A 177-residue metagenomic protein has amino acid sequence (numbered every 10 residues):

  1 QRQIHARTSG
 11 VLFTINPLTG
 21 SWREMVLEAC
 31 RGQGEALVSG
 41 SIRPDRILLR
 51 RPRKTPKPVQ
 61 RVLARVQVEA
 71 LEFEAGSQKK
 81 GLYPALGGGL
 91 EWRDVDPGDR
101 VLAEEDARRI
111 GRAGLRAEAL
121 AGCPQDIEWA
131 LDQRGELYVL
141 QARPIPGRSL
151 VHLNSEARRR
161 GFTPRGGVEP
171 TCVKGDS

Functional and structural regions predicted by a protein language model:
Q1-S177: Conserved mixed alpha/beta core segments that line enzyme active sites in large multi-domain catalysts
